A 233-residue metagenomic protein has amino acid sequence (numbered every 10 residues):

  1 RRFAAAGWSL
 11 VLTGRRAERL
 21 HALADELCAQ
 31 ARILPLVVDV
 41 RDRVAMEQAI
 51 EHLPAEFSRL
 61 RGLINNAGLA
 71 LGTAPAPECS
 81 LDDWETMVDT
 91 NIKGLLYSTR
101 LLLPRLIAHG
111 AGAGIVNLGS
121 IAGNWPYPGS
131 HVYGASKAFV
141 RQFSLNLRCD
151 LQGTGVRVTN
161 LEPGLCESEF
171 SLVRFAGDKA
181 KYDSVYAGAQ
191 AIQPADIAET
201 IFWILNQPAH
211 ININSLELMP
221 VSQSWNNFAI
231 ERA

Functional and structural regions predicted by a protein language model:
R1-L10: Canonical Rossmann dinucleotide-binding motif of NAD(H)/NADP(H)-dependent dehydrogenases/reductases, specifically
A17-E18, V37-A49, L81: The beta1-alpha1 cofactor-binding region of Rossmann-like NAD(H)/NADP(H)-dependent oxidoreductases
A74-A76, S80-V88: Substrate-binding pocket helix/loop in short-chain dehydrogenase/reductase
T99, S136: Active-site helix of classical SDR
P104, L145, C149-D150: Alpha-helical segment proximal to the catalytic Tyr-Lys
S120: Residue(s) in the substrate-gating loop at a strand-loop-helix junction that position the organic substrate next
N160-G164, K179-N227: C-terminal helical subdomain
